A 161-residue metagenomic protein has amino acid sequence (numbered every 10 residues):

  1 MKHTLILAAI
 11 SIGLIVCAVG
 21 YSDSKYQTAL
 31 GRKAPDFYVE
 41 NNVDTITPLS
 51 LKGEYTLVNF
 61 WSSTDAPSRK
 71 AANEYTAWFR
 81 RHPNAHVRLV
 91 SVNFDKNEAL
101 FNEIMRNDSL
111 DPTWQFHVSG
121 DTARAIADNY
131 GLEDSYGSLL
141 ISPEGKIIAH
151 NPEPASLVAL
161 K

Functional and structural regions predicted by a protein language model:
M1-T4: Positively charged n-region of N-terminal signal peptides that target proteins for export
L14-D36, D44, A99, E103-R106 (+1 more regions): N-proximal helix/coil linker or "cap" segments that precede and/or mark the start of modular domains
D36-T56, N73: A short beta-strand-turn-helix
L57-V58, L89, S138: Hydrophobic beta-strand anchors of alpha/beta hydrolase catalytic cores
N59-D65: Aromatic-flanked redox-active Cys/Sec active sites in thiol-based oxidoreductases, especially the WC-centered
R69-D108, T122-D128: Structural microenvironment flanking redox-active thiols in thiol-disulfide oxidoreductases
N102-P143: Short, internal strand/loop/helix patches that form the active-site neighborhood or redox-interaction surface
D134-K161: Thiol-/selenol-based redox modules, centered on thioredoxin-like and closely related oxidoreductase domains
